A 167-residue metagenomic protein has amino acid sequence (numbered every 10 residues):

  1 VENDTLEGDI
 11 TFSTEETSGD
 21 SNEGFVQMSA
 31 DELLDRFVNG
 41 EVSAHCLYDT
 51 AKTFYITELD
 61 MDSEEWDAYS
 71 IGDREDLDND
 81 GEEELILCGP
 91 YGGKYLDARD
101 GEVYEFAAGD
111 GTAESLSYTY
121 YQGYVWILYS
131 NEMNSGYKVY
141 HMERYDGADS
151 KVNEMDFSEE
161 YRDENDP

Functional and structural regions predicted by a protein language model:
E2-D4, G8-H45, Y129-P167: Acidic, small-residue rich beta-repeat scaffolds with periodic aromatic anchors
G19-D67, E102-T112: Blade-edge motifs of beta-propeller repeat domains
M61-D73, E83-L85: A glycine-rich, hydrophobic loop/mini-helix early in the fold
A68-L77, E114-W126: Beta-propeller blade termini
D78-C88, G123-L128: Acidic/hydrophobic-patterned starts of short beta strands in beta-sheet-rich repeat architectures
G93-A108, E143-Y145: Beta-propeller blade repeat segments, especially FG-GAP/WD-type strand-to-loop junctions in 6- to 7-bladed propeller
Y95, E105-F106, I127-Y129, N153-E154: Short hydrophobic/aromatic-rich beta-strand segments that constitute the beta-sheet cores of beta-sandwich/beta-barrel
D110-E114, E160-R162: Short coil/turn segments at the loop-to-beta-strand junctions that recur within blades of beta-propeller repeat folds
